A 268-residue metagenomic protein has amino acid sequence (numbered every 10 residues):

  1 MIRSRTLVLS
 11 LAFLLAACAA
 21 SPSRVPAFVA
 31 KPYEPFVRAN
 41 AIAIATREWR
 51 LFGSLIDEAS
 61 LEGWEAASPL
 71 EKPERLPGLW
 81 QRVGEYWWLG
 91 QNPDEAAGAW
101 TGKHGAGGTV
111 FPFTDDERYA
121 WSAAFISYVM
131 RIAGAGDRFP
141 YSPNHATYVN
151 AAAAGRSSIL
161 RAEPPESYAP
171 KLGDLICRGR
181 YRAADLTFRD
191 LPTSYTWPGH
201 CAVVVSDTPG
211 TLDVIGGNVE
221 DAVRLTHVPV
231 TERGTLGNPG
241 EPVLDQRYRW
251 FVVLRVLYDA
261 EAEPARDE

Functional and structural regions predicted by a protein language model:
M1-V8: Bacterial N-terminal signal peptides that target proteins for export
P22-A135, A265-E268: N-terminal capping segments
P73-E74, E95-G107, R156-S158, T187 (+2 more regions): Surface-exposed intrinsically disordered loops and tails
R138-E220: ...with weaker cross-activation on analogous glycine-rich loops/strands in unrelated enzymes
D221-E268: Low-complexity, Gly/Ser/Thr/Pro-rich intrinsically disordered linker/tail segments
